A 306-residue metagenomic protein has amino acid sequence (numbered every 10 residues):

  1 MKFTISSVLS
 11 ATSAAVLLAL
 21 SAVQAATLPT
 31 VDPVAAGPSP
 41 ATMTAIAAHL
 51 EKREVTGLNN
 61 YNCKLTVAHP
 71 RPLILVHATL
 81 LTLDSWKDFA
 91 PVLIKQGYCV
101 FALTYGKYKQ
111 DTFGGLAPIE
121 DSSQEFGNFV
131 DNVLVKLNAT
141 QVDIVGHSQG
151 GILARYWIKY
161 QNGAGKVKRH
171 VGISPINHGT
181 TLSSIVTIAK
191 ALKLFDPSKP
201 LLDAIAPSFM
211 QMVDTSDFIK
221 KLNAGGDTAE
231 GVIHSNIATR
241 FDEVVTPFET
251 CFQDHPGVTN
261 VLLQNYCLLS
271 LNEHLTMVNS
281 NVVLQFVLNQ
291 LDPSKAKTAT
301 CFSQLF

Functional and structural regions predicted by a protein language model:
M1-P29: Fungal secretory targeting signals
A26-D32, E54-T56: Cleaved targeting-peptide boundary
G37-E51, L58-Q141, I188, L192-P200: Active-site catalytic motif of lipid deacylating hydrolases and related acyltransferases
L75-H77, V100, S122-L222: Serine-dependent carboxylesterase/thioesterase catalytic core of lipase-like alpha/beta-hydrolase/SGNH enzymes
A78-L80, T112-A117, P207-F209, L271-M277: Second-shell loop/turn segments in exported
A78-T82, G106-Q110, H147-I152, P175-T180 (+2 more regions): Solvent-exposed loop/turn segments at secondary-structure junctions within structured extracellular/periplasmic domains
G114, G179-V186, T246-T250, N272-E273: Short aromatic-enriched loop/helix-cap "lid" or pocket-rim segments at secondary-structure transitions that line
D227-F306: C-terminal catalytic-base region of ester-bond hydrolases, centering on the histidine of the charge-relay
